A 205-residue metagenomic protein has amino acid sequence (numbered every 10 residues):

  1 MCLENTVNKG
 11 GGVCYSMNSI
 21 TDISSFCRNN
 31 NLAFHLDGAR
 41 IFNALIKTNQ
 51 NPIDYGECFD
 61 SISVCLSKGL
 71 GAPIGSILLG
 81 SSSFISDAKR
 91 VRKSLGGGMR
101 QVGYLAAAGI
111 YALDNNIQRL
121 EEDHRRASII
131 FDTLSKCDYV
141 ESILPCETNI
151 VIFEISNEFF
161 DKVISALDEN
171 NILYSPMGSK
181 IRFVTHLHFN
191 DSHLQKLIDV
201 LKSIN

Functional and structural regions predicted by a protein language model:
M1-N157, K162-A166, N170-F189, L197-V200 (+1 more regions): Conserved PLP-enzyme active-site core in the AAT-like
S192: Phosphate-binding glycine-rich loop
